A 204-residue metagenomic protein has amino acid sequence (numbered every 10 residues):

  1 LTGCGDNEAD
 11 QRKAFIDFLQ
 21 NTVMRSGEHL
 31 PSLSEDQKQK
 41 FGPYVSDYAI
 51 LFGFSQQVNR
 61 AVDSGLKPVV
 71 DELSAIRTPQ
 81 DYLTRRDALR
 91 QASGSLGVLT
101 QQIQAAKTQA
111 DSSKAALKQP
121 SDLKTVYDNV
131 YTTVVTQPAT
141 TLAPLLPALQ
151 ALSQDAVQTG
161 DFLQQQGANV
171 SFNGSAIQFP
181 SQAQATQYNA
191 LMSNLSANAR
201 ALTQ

Functional and structural regions predicted by a protein language model:
C4-R86: Leu/Val/Ala/Ile-rich N-terminal alpha-helices, chiefly Sec-type signal peptides and the beginnings
L19-T22, Q166, A183, M192: Prokaryotic Sec-type signal peptides and long signal-anchor helices with extended Leu/Ile/Val-rich h-regions
D47-I50, F54-Q57, A61-S64, P68 (+4 more regions): Solvent-exposed, amphipathic alpha-helical segments
A61, Q109, F162, N198-A201: Amphipathic, soluble alpha-helical interaction motifs
A75-Q178: Extended amphipathic alpha-helical interaction segments
F172-Q204: Extracytoplasmic/luminal low-complexity segments enriched in Pro/Gly and acidic/polar residues that act as flexible
